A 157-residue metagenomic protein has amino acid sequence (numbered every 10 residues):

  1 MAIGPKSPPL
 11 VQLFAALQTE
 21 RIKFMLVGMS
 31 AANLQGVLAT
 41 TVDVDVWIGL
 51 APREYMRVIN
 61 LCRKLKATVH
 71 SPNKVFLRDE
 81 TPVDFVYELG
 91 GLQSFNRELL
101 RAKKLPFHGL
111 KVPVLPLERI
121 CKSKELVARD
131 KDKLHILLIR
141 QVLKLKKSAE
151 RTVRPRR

Functional and structural regions predicted by a protein language model:
M1-R157: Compositionally biased terminal segments of proteins
